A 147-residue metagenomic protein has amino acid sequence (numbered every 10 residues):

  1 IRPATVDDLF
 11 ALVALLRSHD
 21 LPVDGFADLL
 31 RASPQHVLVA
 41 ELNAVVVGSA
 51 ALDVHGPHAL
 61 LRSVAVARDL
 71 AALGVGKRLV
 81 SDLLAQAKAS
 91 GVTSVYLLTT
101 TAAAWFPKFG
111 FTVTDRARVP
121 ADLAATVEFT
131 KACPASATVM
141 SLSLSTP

Functional and structural regions predicted by a protein language model:
I1-L12: A short beta-loop-alpha structural element at the N-terminal edge of CoA-dependent acyl/N-acetyltransferase catalytic
D7, G56, T100-T101: Short beta->alpha linker loops
V13-V46: Active-site rim helix/loop that mediates acceptor-substrate recognition in acyltransferases
V39, V45-D53, H58-A65: Conserved beta-strand in the GNAT
V66, A72-A89, L97: Conserved acetyl-CoA-binding loop-helix of GNAT-fold acetyltransferases
T93, T100-E128: Conserved active-site alpha-helix within GNAT-family acetyltransferase domains
V119-P147: C-terminal "cap" of GNAT-fold acetyltransferases
